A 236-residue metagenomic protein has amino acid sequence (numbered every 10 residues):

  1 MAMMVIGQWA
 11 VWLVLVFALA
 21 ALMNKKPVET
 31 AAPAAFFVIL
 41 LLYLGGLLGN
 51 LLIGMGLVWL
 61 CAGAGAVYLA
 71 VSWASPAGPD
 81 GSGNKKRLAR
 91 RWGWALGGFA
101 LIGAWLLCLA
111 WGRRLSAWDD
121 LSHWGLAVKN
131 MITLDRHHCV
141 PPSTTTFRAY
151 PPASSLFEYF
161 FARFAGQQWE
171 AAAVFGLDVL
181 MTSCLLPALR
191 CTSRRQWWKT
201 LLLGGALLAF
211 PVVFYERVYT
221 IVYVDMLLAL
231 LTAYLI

Functional and structural regions predicted by a protein language model:
M1-K85: Membrane-embedded, hydrophobic transmembrane alpha-helices
W9-L13, V179-T182, M226-I236: Alpha-helical transmembrane segments of multi-pass membrane proteins
F37-G45, L60, A64, G98-W105 (+4 more regions): Lipid-exposed faces of alpha-helical membrane segments in multi-pass integral membrane proteins
G46, L203-Y234: Aromatic- and kink-enriched transmembrane "portal" helix at the membrane-lumen/periplasm boundary that abuts
L47-L57, S116-W118, R217-D225: Membrane-interface catalytic loops of GT-C/OST-like multi-pass glycosylation enzymes that act
L51-L57, G83-G97, Q196-K199: Membrane-interfacial entry segments at the cytosolic side of transmembrane helices
R91-W118, F210-P211: Transmembrane signal-anchor helices characteristic of membrane glycosylation enzymes that use polyprenol
L106-T200, E216-V222: Active-site lumenal/periplasmic loops and adjacent helix-entry segments of GT-C-fold, multi-pass membrane
